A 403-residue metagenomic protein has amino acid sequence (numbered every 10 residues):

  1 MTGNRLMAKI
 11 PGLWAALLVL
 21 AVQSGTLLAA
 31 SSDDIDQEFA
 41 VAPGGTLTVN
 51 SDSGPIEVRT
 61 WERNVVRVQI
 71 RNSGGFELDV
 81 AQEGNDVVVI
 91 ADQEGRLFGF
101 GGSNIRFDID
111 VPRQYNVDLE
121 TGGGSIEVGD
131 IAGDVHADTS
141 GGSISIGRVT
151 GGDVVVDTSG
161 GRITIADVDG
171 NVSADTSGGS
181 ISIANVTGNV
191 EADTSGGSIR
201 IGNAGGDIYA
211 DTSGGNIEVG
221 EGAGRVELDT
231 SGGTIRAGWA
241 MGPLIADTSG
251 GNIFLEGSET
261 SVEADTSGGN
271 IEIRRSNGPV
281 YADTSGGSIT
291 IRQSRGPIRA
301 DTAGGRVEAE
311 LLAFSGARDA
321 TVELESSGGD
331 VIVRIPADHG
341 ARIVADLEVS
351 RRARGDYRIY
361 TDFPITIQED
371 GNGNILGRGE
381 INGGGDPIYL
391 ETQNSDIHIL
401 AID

Functional and structural regions predicted by a protein language model:
M1-D403: Intrinsically disordered, low-complexity terminal regions
